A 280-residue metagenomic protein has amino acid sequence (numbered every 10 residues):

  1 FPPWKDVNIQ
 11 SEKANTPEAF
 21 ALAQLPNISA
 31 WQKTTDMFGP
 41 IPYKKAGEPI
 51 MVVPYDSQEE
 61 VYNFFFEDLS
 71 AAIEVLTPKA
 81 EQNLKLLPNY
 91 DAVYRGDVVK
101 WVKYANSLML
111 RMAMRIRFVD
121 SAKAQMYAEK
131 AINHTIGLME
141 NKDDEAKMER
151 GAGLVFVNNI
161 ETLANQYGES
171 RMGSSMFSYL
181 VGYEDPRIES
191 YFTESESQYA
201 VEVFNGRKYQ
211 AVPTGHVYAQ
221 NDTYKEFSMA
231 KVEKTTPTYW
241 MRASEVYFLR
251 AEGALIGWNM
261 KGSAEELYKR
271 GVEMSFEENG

Functional and structural regions predicted by a protein language model:
F1-N279: Structured, solvent-exposed acidic/aromatic patches
